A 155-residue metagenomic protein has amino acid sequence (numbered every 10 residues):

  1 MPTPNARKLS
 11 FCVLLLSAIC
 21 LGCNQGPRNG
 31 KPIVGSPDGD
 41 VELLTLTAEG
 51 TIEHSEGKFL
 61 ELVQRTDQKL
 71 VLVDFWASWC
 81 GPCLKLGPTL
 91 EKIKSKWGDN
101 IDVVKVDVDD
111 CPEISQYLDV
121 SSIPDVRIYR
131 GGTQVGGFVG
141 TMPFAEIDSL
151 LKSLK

Functional and structural regions predicted by a protein language model:
M1-G50: N-terminal targeting signals for export/organelle localization
T51-L70: A short beta-strand-turn-helix
K69-V71, F75-W79, S122: Short pre-active-site segment immediately N-terminal to redox-active cysteine/selenocysteine motifs in thiol-based
L72-V73, V103, V126: Hydrophobic beta-strand anchors of alpha/beta hydrolase catalytic cores
S78-K85, D125: C-type cytochrome heme c attachment motif
P82-W97: Typically the conserved alpha-helix immediately C-terminal to a functionally engaged Cys/Sec in thioredoxin-like
I93, D99-V120, F144, D148: Structural microenvironment flanking redox-active thiols in thiol-disulfide oxidoreductases
S122, R127-K155: Non-catalytic, surface beta->alpha helical segment in thiol-disulfide oxidoreductase systems
